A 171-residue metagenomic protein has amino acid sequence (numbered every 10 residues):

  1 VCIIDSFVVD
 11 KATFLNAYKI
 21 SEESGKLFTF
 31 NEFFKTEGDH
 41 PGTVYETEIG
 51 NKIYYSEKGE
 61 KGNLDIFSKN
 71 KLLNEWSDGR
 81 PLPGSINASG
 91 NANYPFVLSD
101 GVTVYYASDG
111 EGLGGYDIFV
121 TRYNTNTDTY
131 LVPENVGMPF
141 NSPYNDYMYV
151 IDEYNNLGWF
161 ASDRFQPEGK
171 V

Functional and structural regions predicted by a protein language model:
V1-V171: Short, conserved micro-motifs composed of acidic
